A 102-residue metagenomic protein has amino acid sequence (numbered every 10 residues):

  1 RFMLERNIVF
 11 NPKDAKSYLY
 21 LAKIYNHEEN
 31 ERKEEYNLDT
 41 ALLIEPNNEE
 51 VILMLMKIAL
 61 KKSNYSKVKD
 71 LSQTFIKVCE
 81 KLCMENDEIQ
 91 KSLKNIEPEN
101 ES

Functional and structural regions predicted by a protein language model:
R6-N7, T40-A41, T74-F75: Canonical positions in the second alpha-helix
F10, I44, K77-K81: Structural marker of alpha-solenoid helical repeat scaffolds
D14, N48, L82-C83: Residue-level recognition of tetratricopeptide repeat
Y20, M54-L55, E88-S92: Canonical tetratricopeptide repeat
H27-E28, K61-K62, N95-E99: Register position in tetratricopeptide repeats
K69-S102: Terminal, low-structured helical/coil segments at or just beyond the last alpha-helical repeat
